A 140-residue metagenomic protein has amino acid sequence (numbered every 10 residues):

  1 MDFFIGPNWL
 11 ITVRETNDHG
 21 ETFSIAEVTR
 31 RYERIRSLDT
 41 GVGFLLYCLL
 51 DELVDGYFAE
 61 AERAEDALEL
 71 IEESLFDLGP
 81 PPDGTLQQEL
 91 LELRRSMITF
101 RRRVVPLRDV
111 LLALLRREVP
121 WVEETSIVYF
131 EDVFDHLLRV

Functional and structural regions predicted by a protein language model:
M1-R139: Peripheral, non-transmembrane regulatory/ligand-interaction domains of membrane transport proteins
